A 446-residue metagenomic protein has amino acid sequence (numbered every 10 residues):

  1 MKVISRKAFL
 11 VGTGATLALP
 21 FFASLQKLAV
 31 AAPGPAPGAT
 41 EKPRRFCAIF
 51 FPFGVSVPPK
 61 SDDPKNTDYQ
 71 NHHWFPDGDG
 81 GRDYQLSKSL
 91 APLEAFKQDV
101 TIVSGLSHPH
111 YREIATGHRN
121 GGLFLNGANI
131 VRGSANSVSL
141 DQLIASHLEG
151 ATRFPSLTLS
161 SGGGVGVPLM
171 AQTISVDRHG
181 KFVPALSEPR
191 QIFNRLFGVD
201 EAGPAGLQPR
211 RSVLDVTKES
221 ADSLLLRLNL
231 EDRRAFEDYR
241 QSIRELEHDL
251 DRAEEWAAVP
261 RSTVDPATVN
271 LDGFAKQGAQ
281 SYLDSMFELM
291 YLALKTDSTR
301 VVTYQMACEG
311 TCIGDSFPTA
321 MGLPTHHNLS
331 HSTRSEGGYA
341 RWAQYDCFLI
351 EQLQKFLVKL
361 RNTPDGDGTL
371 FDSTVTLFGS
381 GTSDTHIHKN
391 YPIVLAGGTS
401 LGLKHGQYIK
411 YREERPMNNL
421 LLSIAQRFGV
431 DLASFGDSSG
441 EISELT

Functional and structural regions predicted by a protein language model:
M1-T446: Ligand-binding pockets and gating/stacking loops
